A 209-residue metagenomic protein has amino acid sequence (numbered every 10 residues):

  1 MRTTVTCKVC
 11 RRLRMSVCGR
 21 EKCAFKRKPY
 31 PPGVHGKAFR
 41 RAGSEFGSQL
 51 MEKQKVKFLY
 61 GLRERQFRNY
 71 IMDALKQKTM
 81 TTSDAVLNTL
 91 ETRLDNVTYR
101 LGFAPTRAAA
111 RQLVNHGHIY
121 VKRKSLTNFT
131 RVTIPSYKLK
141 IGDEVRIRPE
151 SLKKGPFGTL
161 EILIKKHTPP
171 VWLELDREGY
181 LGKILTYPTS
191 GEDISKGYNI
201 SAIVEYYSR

Functional and structural regions predicted by a protein language model:
M1-L101, K124-R209: Ferredoxin-like alpha/beta domains used as RNA- or RNAP-binding modules
A104-R107, L113-V114, I119, T133 (+1 more regions): Short, well-ordered loop/turn sites that connect or cap secondary structure elements
